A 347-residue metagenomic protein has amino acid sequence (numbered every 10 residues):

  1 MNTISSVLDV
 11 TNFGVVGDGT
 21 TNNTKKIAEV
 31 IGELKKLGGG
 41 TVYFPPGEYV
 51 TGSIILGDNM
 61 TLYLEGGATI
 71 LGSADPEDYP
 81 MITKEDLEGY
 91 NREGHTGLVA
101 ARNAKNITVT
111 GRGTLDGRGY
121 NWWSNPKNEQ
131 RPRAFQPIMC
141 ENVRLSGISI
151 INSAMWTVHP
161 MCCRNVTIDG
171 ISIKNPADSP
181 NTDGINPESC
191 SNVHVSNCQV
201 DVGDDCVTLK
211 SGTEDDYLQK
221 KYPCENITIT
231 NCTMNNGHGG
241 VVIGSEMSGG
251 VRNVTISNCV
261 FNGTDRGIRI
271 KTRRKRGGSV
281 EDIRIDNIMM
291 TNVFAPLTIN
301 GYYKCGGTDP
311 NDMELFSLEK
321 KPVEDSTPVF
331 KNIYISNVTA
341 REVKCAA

Functional and structural regions predicted by a protein language model:
M1-A347: Extracellular/periplasmic carbohydrate-active domains that bind, remodel, or depolymerize complex polysaccharides
